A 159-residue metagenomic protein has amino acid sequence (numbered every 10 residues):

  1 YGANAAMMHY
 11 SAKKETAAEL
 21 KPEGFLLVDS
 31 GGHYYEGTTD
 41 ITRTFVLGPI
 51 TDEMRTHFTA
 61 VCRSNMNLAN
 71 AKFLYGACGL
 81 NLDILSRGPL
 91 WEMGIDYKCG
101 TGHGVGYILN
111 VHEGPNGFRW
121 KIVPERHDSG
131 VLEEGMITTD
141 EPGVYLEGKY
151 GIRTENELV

Functional and structural regions predicted by a protein language model:
Y1-V159: Active-site neighborhoods and metal-handling regions in enzymes and metal-associated proteins
